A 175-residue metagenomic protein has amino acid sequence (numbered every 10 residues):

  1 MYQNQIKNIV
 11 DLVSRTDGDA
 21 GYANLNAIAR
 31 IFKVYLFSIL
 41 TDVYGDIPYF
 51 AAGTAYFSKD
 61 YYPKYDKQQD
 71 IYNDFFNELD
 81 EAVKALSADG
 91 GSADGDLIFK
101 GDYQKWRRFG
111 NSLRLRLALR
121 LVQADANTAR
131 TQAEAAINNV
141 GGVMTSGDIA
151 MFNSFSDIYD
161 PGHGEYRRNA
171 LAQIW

Functional and structural regions predicted by a protein language model:
M1-F32, L36-W175: Structured, solvent-exposed acidic/aromatic patches
